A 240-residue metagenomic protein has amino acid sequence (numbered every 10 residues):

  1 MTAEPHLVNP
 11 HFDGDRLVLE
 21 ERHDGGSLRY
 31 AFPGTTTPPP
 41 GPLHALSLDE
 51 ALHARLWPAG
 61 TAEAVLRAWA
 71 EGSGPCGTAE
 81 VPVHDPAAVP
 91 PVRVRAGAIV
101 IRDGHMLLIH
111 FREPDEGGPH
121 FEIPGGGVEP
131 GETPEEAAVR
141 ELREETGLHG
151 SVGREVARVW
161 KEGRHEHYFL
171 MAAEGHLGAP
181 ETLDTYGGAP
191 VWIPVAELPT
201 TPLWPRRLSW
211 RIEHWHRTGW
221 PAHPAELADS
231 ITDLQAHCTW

Functional and structural regions predicted by a protein language model:
M1-L7, F12-P40, I101-E144: Conserved Nudix-box catalytic region and its N-terminal flanking loop in Nudix hydrolases and closely related
M1-R16, L56-G60, W69, R206-W210: Hydrophobic, helix-prone linear segments
M1-V8, S73-G97: Acidic, metal-coordinating catalytic segment for phosphate/diphosphate chemistry, firing primarily on the Nudix
P5-L7, G41, V94-A96, G104 (+2 more regions): Change "...and in nucleic-acid phosphodiester-cleaving endonucleases..." to "...and in nucleic-acid processing enzymes
L17, V152-E155: Residue-level detector of beta-propeller blades
L28, P33-A64, V128-S151, V159-R207 (+1 more regions): Unchanged
A64-H84, R207-W240: Charged phosphate-binding loop/patch that engages nucleotide di/tri-phosphates or the phosphate backbone of nucleic
P90, A98, E113, W160 (+1 more regions): Short secondary-structure boundary/capping segments
